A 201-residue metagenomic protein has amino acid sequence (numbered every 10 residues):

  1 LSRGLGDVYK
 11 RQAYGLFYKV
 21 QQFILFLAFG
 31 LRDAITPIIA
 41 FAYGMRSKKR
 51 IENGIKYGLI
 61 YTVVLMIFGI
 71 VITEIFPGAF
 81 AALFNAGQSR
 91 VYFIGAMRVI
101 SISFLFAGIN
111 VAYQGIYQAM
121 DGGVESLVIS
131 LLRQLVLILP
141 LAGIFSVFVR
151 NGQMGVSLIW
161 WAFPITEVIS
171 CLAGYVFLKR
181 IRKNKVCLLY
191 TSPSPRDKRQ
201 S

Functional and structural regions predicted by a protein language model:
L1-L5, Y9, Y190-P193, D197-S201: Single conserved hydrophobic/aromatic residue that forms the stacking wall/gate of nucleotide- or nucleobase-binding
S2, F17, Y61, I129 (+1 more regions): Hydrophobic core positions of alpha-helical segments in small-molecule transporters and transporter systems
R3-Q22, Q88-G95, G122, V156: Interfacial/gating helices of multi-pass transporter permease domains
Y14-V71, I75-P77, A107-D121, E125-S126: Small-residue-rich hydrophobic transmembrane alpha-helices
F29-R32, I100-A119, E125-Q134, L158-Y175: Short runs within selected transmembrane alpha-helices of multi-pass transporters and secretion channels
I39-S103, V147-S192: Short alpha-helical transmembrane segments in multi-pass integral membrane proteins
I138-S146: Transmembrane alpha-helical segments of integral membrane proteins
